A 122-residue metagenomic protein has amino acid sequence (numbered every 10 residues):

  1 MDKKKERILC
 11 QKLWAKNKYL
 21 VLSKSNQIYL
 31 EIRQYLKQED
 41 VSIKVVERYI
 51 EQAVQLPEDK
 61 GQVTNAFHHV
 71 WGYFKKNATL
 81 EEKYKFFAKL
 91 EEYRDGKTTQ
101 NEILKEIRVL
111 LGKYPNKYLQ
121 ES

Functional and structural regions predicted by a protein language model:
M1-S122: Acidic, Ser/Pro/Thr-rich low-complexity regulatory regions and the short amphipathic helical interaction modules they
